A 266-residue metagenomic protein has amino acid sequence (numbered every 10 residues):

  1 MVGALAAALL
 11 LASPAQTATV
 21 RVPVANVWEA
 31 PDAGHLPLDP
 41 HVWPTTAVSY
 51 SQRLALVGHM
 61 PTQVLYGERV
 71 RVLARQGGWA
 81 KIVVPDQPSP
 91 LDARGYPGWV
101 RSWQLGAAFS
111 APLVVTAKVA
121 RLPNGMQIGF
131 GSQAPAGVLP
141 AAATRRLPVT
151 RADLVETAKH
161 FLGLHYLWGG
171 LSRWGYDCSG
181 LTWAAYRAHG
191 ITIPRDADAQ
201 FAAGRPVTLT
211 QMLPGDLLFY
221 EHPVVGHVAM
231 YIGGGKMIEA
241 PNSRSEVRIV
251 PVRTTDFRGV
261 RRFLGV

Functional and structural regions predicted by a protein language model:
V2-L10: Bacterial N-terminal signal peptides
A12-D39, A55, Y66-E68, Q76 (+1 more regions): Boundary regions of SH3-family modules and the immediately adjacent low-complexity/disordered segments in eukaryotic
P31-Q52, F109-V119, A185-A199, I232-G235: Short, basic/aromatic beta-hairpin or loop at an interaction surface
W43-P44, T144, R205-P206, I232-V266: Aromatic- and glycine-rich peptidoglycan recognition patches
R53-H59, V119-M126, F201-T208: Short alpha-helix capping/helix-loop boundary micro-motifs
H165-L213: Catalytic cysteine-centered active-site loop
L217, G226-G235: Catalytic nucleophile-His microenvironment captured as a short glycine-rich beta-strand/loop that brackets
